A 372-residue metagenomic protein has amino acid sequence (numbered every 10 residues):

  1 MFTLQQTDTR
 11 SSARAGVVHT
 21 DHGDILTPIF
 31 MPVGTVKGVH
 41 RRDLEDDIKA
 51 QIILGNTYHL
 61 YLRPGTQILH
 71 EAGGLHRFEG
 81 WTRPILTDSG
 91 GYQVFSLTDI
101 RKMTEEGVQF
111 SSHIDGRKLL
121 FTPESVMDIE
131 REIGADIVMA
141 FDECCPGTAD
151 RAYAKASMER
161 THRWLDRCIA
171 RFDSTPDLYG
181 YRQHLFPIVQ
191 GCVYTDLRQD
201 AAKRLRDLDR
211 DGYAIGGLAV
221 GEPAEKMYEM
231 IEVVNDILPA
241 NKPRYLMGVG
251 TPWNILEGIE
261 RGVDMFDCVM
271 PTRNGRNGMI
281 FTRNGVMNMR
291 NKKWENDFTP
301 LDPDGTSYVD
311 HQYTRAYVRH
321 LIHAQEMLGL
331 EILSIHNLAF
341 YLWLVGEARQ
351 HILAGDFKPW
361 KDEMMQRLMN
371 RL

Functional and structural regions predicted by a protein language model:
M1-L178, K292-E295: Non-catalytic, usually N-terminal nucleic-acid engagement modules in DNA/RNA processing proteins
M1-V17, I25-G34, G38-H40, D142-T148 (+1 more regions): C-terminal extensions of enzymes
D21, R283, L353: Short, ordered coil/turn segments that flank beta-strands lining enzyme active or ligand-binding pockets
G23, I53, D88, E130 (+5 more regions): Conserved, mostly hydrophobic/aromatic
S125, I129, I133, A156 (+6 more regions): A non-catalytic, amphipathic alpha-helix used as a structural packing/dimerization or gating element in enzyme scaffolds
G134, L165, I169-F172, P176 (+4 more regions): Structural signal for hydrophobic packing residues in well-ordered secondary-structure cores of soluble enzyme domains
G147-R151, K155, G212-L218, M327-L330: Glycine- and acidic
E159, R171, T175, Q183-L301: Glycine-rich phosphate/ribose-binding loops and adjacent secondary-structure elements that form binding surfaces
